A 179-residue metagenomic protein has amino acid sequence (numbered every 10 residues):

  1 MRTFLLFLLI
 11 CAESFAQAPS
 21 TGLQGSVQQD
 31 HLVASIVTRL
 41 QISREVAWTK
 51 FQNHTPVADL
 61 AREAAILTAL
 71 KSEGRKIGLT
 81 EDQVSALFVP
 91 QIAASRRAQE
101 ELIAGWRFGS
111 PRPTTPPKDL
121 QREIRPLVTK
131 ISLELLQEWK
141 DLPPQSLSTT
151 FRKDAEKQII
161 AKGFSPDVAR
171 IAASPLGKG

Functional and structural regions predicted by a protein language model:
T3-A12: Sec-dependent N-terminal signal peptides
S14-A18: Boundary at the C-terminal end of the N-terminal hydrophobic targeting segment
S20-A61: Immediate post-signal-peptide N-terminus of mature secreted/exported proteins
A47, K71-R75: Amphipathic alpha-helical segments within well-ordered protein domains
K50-H54, G109, L142, S146: Secondary-structure edge/capping motif, primarily at the C-terminal ends of alpha-helices and the immediately following
K76-T114: Mid-length scaffold segments of soluble, non-membrane domains
R107-L142: Extended amphipathic alpha-helical interaction segments
W139-G179: Glycine-rich, aromatic-bearing surface loops/beta-hairpins
